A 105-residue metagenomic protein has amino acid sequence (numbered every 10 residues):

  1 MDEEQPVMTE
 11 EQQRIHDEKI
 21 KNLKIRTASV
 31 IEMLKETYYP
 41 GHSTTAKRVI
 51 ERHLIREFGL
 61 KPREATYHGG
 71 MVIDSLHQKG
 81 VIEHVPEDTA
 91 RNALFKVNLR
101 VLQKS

Functional and structural regions predicted by a protein language model:
M1-P6, V101-S105: Short acidic DE-rich linear segments
D2-G41: Short alpha-helical segments that sit at the start of domains
K19, M33, H53, E57 (+1 more regions): Charge-rich, solvent-exposed alpha-helical interaction surfaces
R26, A46, I50, E64-H68: Short amphipathic alpha-helical segments
P40-R56: Short acidic, hydrophobic short linear motifs in intrinsically disordered regions
K61-S75: Short amphipathic alpha-helical interaction segments
D74-E87: A short, conserved structural fragment
E87-S105: Short, cationic-aromatic polyanion-contact patches
